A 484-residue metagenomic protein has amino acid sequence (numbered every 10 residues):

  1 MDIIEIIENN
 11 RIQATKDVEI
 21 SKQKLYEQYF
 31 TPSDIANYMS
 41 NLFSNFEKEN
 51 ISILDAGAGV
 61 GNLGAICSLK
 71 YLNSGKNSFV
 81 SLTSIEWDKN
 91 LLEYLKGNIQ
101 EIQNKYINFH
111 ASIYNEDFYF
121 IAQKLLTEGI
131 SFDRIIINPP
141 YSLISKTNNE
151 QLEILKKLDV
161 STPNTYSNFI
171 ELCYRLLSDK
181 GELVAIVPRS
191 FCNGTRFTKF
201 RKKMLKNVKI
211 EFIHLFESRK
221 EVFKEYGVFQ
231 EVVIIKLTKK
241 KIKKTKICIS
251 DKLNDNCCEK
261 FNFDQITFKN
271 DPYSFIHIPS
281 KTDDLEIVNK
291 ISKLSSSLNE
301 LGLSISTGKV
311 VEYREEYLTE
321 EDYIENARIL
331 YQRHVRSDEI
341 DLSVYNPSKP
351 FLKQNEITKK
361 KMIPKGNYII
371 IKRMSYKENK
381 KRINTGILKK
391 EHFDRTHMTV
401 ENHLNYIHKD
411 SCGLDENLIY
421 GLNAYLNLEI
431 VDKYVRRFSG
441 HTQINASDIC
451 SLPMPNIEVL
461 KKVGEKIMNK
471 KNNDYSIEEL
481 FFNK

Functional and structural regions predicted by a protein language model:
M1-K76, T83-E101, A122, P139 (+2 more regions): Class I S-adenosyl-L-methionine
K24-L25, Y29-Y38, A58-A65, F79 (+2 more regions): Signature of N6-adenine DNA methyltransferases within the class I
E47-E49, S74-F79, K105-F109, T127-I130 (+1 more regions): Short helix-terminating capping/connector loops at secondary-structure junctions
I51, D133, Y368: Conserved acidic residues
S52, S81-T83, S112, V184: A structural signal for isolated positions on well-ordered beta-strands in alpha/beta enzyme cores
I102-N108, K203-N207: Short, conserved catalytic or adaptor-binding loops enriched in Gly and charged residues
I107-F118: Conserved SAM-binding strand-loop segment of SAM-dependent methyltransferases
E286-N483: Polybasic, glycine- and aromatic-enriched phosphate-binding surface used to engage nucleic acids
